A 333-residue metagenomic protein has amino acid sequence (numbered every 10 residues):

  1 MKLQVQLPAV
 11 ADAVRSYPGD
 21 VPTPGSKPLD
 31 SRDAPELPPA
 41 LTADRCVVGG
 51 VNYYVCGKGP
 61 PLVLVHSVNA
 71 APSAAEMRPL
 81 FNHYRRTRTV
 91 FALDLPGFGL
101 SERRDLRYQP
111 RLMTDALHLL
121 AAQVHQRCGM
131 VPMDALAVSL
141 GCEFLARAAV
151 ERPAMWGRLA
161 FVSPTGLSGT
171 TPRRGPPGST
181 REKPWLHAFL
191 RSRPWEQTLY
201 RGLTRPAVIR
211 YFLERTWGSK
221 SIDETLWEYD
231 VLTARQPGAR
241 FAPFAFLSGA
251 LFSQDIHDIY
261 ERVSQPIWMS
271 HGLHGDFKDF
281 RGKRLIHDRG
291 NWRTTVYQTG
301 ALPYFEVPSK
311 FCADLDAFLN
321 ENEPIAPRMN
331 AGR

Functional and structural regions predicted by a protein language model:
V47-C56: A short loop-to-beta-strand scaffold at the N-terminal edge of the catalytic core in hydrolase folds
V55-L100: Conserved HGGG/HGGXW glycine-rich cap/lid loop of the alpha/beta-hydrolase fold
A92-L136, L140: Active-site loop/oxyanion-hole signature of alpha/beta-hydrolase fold enzymes
F144-A148: Hydrolases whose catalytic domains are alpha/beta-hydrolase-1, hotdog thioesterase, or metallo-beta-lactamase-like
V150, W156-E196: Flexible "cap/lid" loop of the alpha/beta hydrolase fold
T198-E261: Conserved alpha/beta-hydrolase catalytic His-Asp/Glu region
R262-T299: Conserved loop-alpha-helix segment in the C-terminal half of the alpha/beta-hydrolase fold that carries the catalytic
T299-C312: Catalytic histidine-centered segment of alpha/beta-hydrolase-like enzymes
